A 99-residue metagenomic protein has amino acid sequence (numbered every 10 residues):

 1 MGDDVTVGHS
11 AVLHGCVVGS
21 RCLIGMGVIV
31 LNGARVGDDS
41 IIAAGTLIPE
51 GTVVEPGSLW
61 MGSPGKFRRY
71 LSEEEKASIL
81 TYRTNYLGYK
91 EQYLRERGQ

Functional and structural regions predicted by a protein language model:
M1-V7, A11-V12, L59-Q99: C-terminal segments of enzyme domains that contribute to small-molecule binding surfaces
G2-D3, V7-H9, H14-G15, G19-R21 (+6 more regions): Left-handed beta-helix
